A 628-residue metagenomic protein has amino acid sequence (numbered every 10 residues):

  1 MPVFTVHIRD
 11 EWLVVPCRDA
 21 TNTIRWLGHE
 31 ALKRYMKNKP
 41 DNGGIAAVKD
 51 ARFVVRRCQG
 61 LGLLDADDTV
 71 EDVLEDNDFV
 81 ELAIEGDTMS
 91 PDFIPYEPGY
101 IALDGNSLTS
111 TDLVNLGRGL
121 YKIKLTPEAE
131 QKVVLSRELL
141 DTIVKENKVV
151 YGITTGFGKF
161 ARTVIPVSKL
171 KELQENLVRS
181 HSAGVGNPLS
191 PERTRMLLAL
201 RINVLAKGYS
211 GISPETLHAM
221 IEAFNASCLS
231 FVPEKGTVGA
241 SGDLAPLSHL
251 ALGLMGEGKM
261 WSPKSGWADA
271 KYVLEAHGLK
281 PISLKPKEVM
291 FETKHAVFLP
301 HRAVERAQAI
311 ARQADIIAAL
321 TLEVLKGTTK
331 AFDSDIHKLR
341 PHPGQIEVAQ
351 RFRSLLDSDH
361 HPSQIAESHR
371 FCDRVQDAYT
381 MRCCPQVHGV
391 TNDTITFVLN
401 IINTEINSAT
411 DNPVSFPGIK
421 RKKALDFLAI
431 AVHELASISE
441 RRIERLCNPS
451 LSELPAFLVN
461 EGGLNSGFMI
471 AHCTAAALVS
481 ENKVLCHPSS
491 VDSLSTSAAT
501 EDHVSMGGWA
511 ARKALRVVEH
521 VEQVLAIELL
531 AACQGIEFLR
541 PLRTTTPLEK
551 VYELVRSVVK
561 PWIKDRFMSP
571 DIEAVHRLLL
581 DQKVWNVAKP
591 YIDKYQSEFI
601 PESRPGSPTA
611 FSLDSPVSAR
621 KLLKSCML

Functional and structural regions predicted by a protein language model:
M1-R25, E30-K33, K37-P91: Phospho-regulated scaffold assembly regions enriched in serine/threonine/proline and acidic residues, encompassing
H29-K37, R179, I316-A319, S437: Short, intrinsically disordered, mixed-charge
M36, F79-E85, R162-I165, V178 (+8 more regions): Generic short alpha-helical segment signal, independent of protein family or function, capturing local helix propensity
D92-K132, S136-V144, K148, T216-A219 (+3 more regions): C-terminal auxiliary extensions adjacent to catalytic cores
Y151-N176, S180-L205, F231-M255, S265-F298 (+1 more regions): FAD-binding core of FAD-dependent oxidoreductases, characterized by glycine-rich FAD pyrophosphate-binding loops
Y209, V238-A240, G463: Conserved, non-catalytic sequence blocks in retroelement Pol enzymes and Pol-derived host proteins
Y209-K235: FAD-binding glycine-rich core of flavoenzymes that anchor FAD
